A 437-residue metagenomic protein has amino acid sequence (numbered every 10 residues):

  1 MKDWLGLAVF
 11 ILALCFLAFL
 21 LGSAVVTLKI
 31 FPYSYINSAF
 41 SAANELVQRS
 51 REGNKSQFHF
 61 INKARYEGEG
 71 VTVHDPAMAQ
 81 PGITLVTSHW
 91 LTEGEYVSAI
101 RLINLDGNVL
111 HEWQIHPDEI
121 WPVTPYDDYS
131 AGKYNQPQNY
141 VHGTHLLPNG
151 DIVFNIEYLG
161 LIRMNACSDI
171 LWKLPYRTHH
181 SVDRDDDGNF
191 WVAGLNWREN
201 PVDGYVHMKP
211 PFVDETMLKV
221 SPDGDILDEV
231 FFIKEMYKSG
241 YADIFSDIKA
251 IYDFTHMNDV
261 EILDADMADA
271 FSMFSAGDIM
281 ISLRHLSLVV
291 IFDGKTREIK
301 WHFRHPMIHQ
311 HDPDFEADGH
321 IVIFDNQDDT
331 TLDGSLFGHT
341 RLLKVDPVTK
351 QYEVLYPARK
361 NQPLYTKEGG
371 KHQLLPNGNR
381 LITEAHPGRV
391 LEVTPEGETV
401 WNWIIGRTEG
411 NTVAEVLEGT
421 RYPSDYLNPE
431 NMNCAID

Functional and structural regions predicted by a protein language model:
M1-W4: Positively charged n-region of N-terminal signal peptides that target proteins for export
G6-D437: Histidine-/acidic-rich catalytic cores in large beta-rich domains
